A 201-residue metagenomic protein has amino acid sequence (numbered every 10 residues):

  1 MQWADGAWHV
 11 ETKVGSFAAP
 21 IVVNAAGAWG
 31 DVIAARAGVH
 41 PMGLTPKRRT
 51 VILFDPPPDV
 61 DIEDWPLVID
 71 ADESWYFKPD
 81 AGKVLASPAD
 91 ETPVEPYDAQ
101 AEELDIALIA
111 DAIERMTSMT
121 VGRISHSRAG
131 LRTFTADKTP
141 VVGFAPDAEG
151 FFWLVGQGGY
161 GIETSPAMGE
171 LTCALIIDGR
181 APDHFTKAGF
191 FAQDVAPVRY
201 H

Functional and structural regions predicted by a protein language model:
M1-E11: Flavin (FAD/FMN) cofactor-binding and adjacent substrate-gating region of FAD-dependent oxidoreductase domains
Q2-W3, G15, I177: Residue-level signal for alpha-helix termini/capping positions
D5-G6, S16-P20, A26-G150: Active-site substrate-recognition segment that forms the wall of the catalytic cavity or substrate channel
H9-V10, A18, H201: Compositionally biased, intrinsically disordered low-complexity regions enriched in proline and serine
D147-H201: C-terminal lid/capping helical subdomain adjacent to the catalytic/cofactor pocket in oxidative enzymes
